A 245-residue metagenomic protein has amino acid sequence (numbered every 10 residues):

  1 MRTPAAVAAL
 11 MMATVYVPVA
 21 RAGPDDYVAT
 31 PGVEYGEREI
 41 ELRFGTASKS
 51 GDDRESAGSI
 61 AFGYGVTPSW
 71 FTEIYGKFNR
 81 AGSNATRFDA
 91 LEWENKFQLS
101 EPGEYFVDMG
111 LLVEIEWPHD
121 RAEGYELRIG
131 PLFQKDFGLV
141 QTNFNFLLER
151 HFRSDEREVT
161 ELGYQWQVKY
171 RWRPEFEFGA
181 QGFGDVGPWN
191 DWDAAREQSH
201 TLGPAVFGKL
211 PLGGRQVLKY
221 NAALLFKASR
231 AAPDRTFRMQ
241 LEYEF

Functional and structural regions predicted by a protein language model:
M1-V28: Cleavable N-terminal export/targeting peptides
R21-F245: Transmembrane beta-barrel domains of Gram-negative outer membranes and organellar outer membranes
